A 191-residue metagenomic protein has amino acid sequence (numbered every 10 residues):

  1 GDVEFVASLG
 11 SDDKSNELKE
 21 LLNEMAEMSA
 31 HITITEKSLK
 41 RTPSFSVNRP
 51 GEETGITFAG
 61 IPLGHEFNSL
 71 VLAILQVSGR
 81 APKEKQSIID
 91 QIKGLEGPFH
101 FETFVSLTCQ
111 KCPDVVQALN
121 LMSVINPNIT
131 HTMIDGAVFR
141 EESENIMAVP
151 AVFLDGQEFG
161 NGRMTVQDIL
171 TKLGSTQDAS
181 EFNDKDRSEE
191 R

Functional and structural regions predicted by a protein language model:
G1, E142, E181-E190: Short, intrinsically disordered, charge-balanced linker/junction segments flanking boundaries in proteins
G1-N23, I92-T132, S188-E189: Local sequence-structure signature of Cys/Sec-based thiol-disulfide redox active-site neighborhoods
G10, A30-K40, P127-E141: Thiol-based oxidoreductase modules, predominantly thioredoxin-like and allied folds used for disulfide exchange
K14-H65, A81-E84: N-terminal non-catalytic structural scaffold regions of very large proteins
P43, Q110, P150-A151: Proline-centered helix-kink/hinge sites
V47-A81, A148, F153-D186: Non-catalytic, surface beta->alpha helical segment in thiol-disulfide oxidoreductase systems
S87-I88: Phosphate-interacting basic helix/loop segments used at nucleotide- and nucleic-acid interfaces
F139-P150: Short Fe-S-cluster ligation motifs
